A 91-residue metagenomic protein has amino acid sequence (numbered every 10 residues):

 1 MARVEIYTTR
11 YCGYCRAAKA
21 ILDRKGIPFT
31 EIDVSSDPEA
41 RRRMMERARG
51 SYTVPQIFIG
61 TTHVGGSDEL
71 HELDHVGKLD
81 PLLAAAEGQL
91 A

Functional and structural regions predicted by a protein language model:
M1, Q89-A91: Short, low-complexity, intrinsically disordered N-terminal peptides in bacterial proteins
M1-T30: Local sequence-structure signature of Cys/Sec-based thiol-disulfide redox active-site neighborhoods
R16, E39, G65: Residues that form or flank phosphate/diphosphate-binding pockets in enzymes that use nucleotide phosphates
A20-L22, M45, H71-L73: Short, glycine/charged-enriched secondary-structure capping and boundary segments
T30-I32, T62: Structural signal for short hydrophobic segments within the conserved structured cores of catalytic domains across
V34-Y52, K78-Q89: Thioredoxin-like thiol-disulfide oxidoreductase module
R49-F58, D68: Structural micro-motif
I59-G88: Non-catalytic, surface beta->alpha helical segment in thiol-disulfide oxidoreductase systems
